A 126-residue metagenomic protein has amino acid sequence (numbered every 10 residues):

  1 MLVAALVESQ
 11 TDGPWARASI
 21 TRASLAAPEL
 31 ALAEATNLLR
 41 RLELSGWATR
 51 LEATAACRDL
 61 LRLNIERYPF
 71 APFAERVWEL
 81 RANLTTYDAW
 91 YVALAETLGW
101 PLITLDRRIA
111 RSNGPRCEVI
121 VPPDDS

Functional and structural regions predicted by a protein language model:
M1-L30, L42-L51, R107, D124-S126: Short, well-structured N-terminal submotif of metal-dependent ribonuclease cores
A4-L6, L38, S112-N113: Residues that scaffold the ATP/ADP-binding catalytic core of kinase and kinase-like folds
P28, V92-S126: Acidic, PIN/NYN-like endoribonuclease modules and their adjacent C-terminal/linker elements
E29, W47-T54, F70-A71, A89 (+1 more regions): Non-catalytic, surface-exposed connector residues within folded enzymatic/regulatory domains
T36-Y68, R76-L80: Active-site-proximal, substrate-binding regions of enzyme catalytic domains and RNA-binding/basic surfaces
L63-R108: Active-site neighborhoods of divalent-metal-dependent phosphate/nucleic-acid chemistry enzymes
